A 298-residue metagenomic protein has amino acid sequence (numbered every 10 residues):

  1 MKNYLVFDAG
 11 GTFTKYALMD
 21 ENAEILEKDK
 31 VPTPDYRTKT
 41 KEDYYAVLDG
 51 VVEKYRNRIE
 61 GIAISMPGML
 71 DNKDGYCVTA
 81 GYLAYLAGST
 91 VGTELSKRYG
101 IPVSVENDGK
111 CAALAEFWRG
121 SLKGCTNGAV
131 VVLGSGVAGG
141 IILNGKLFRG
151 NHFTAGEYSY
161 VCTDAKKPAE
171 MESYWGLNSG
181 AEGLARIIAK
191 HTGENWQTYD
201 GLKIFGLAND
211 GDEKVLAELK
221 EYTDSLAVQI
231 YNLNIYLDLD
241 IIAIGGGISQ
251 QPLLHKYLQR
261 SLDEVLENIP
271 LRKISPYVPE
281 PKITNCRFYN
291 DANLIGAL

Functional and structural regions predicted by a protein language model:
M1-G61, N72-D74, K97-G100, W118-G124 (+1 more regions): ATP-binding/phosphotransfer module of carbohydrate and carboxylate kinases, centering on a glycine-rich
K2, T14, M66, G136-V137: Short loop/turn microsegments at loop-to-beta-strand junctions
A9, E21, G61-A63, M69-E172 (+1 more regions): Phosphate-binding/catalytic loop of phosphoryl-transfer enzymes
